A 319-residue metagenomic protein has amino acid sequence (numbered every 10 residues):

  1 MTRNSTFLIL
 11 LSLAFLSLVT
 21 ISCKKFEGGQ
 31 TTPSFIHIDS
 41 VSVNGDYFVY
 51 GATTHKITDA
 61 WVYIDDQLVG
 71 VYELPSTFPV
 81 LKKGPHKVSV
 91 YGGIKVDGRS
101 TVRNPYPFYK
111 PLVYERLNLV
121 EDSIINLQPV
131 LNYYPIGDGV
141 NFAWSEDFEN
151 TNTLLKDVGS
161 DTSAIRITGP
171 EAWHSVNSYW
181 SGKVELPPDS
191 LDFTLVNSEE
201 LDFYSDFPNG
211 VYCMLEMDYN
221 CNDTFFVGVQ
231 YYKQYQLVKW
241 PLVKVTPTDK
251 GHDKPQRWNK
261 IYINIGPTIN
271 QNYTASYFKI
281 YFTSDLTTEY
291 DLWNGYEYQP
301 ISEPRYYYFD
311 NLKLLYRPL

Functional and structural regions predicted by a protein language model:
V19-S22: C-terminal motif of bacterial Sec signal peptides marking the signal peptidase cleavage site
I64, K83-T101: A short, solvent-exposed beta-strand micro-motif common in secreted/extracellular proteins
V96-V130: Structured interaction patches on ligand/partner-binding surfaces of diverse proteins
N126-A164, Y306-K313, P318-L319: Extracellular carbohydrate-recognition regions
E146-F148, E199-F225, I263, L312: Extra-cytoplasmic beta-strand recognition segments
S163-L195: Short carbohydrate-recognition loop motifs
M217, K260-Y306, L312: Extracellular beta-strand ligand-recognition surfaces/modules
V238-A275: Extracellular carbohydrate recognition and processing domains and analogous Trp-centered ligand-binding platforms
